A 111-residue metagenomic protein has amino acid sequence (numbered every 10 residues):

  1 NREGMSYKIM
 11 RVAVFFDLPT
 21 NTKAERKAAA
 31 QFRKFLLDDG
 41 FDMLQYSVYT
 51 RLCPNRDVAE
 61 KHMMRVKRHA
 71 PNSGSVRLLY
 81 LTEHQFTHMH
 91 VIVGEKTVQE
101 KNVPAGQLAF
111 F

Functional and structural regions predicted by a protein language model:
R2-A13, L18-F111: Basic nucleic-acid-binding interfaces
